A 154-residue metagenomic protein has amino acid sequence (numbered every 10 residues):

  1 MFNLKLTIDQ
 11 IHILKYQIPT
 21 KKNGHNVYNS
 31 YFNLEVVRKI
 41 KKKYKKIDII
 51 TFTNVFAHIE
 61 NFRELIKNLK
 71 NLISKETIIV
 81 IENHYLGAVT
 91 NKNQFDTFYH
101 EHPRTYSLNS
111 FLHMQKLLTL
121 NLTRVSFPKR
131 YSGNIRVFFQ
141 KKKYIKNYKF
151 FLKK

Functional and structural regions predicted by a protein language model:
I11-Y16, N33: Conserved SAM/SAH-binding beta-strand->alpha-helix loop
N23-I40: Conserved SAM-binding strand-loop segment of SAM-dependent methyltransferases
D48-T51: A conserved beta-strand element that flanks and buttresses the S-adenosyl-L-methionine
V55: Hydrophobic adenine-recognition pocket in adenosine-nucleotide-binding enzymes
R63-V80: A short glycine-rich, Lys/Arg-flanked "PGG" loop and its adjoining helix->strand segment in the class I
I79-R104, L108-S110: Short, glycine-/aromatic-enriched active-site segment of Class I SAM-dependent methyltransferases
L120-Y131: Conserved S-adenosyl-L-methionine
Y131-K154: Flexible, glycine-/basic-rich loop-and-beta segments that form/coincide with the SAM-dependent methyltransferase
